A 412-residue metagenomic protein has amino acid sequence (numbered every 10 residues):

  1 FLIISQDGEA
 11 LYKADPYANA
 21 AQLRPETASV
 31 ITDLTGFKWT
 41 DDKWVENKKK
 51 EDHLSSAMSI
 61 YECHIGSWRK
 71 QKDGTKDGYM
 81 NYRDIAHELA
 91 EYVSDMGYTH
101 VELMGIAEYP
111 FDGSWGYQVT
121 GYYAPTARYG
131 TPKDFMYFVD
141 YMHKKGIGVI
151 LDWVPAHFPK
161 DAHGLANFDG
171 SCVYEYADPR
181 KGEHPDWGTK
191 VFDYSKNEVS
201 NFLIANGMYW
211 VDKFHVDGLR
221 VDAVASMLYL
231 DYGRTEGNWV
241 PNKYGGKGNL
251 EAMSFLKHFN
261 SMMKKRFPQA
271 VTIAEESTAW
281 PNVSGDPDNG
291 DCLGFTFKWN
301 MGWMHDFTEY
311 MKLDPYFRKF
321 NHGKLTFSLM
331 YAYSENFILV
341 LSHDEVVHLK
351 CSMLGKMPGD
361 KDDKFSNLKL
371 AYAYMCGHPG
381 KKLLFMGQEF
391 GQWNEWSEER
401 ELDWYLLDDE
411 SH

Functional and structural regions predicted by a protein language model:
L2-Y61, S67-G74, D84: The feature marks proteins involved in alpha-glucan
A10-L11, R69-Q71, Y109-D112, H157-D161 (+4 more regions): Short catalytic/ligand-binding loop motif for oxyanion handling, primarily in non-cytosolic enzymes, centered on
Q22, V45-S55, H64-K247: Substrate-binding/active-site clefts of carbohydrate-active enzymes
I60, W187-T189, E399: Short, solvent-exposed beta-strand edge segments and adjacent coil->beta transition regions
Y61, L151, V221, A274-E275 (+1 more regions): Active-site flanking residues adjacent to catalytic metal/cofactor-binding acidic residues
K70, Y117-T120, W396-L406: Active-site His/acidic residue clusters
H215-D217, Y232-E401: Conserved alpha/beta catalytic core and glycan-binding cleft of carbohydrate-active enzymes
L406-H412: Short, intrinsically disordered, charge-balanced linker/junction segments flanking boundaries in proteins
